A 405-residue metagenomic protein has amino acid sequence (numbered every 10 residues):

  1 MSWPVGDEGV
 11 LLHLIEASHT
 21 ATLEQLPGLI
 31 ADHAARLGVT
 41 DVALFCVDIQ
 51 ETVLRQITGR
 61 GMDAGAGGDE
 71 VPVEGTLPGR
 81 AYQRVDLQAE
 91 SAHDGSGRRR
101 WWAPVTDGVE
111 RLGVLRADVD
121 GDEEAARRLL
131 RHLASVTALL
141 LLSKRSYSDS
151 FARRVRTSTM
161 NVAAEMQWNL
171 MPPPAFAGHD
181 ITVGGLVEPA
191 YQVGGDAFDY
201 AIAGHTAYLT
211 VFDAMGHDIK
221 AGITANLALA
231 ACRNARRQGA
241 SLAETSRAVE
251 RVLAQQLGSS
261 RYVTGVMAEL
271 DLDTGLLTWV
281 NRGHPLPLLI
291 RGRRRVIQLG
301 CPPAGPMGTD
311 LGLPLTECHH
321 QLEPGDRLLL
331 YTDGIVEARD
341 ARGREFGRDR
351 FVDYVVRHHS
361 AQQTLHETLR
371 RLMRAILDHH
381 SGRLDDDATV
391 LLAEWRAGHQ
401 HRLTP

Functional and structural regions predicted by a protein language model:
M1-T20, S143: Signal-transmission linkers at sensory-effector interfaces
L11, A125-R128, D218-Q238, P303 (+2 more regions): Active-site-proximal, acidic helix/loop segment immediately C-terminal to a metal-coordinating Asp/Glu
L12-E16, T20-A35, A163-A164, W168 (+5 more regions): Short amphipathic alpha-helical segments
I15, L26-D86, A92, R282-G283: Structured interaction and signal-relay segments at domain junctions
I57, A66, F151-E323, R327 (+1 more regions): … and, occasionally, acidic/histidine-rich disordered N-termini of signaling adaptors
Q88-A92, G97-G108: A short, aliphatic-rich beta-strand micro-motif
G113-E123, A214-M215: Short beta-strand-to-loop transition segments that serve as allosteric relay/switch motifs in sensory/regulatory domains
D122-L142, L227-A230: Amphipathic alpha-helical "output/dimerization" segments
